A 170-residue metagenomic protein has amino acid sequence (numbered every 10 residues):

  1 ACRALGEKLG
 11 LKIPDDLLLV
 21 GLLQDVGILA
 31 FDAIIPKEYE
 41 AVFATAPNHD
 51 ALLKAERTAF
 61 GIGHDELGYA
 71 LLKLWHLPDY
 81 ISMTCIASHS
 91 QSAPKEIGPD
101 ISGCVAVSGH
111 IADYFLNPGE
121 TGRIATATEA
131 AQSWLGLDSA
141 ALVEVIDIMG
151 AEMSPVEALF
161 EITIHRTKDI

Functional and structural regions predicted by a protein language model:
R3, E7-I170: Metal-dependent nucleotide-binding catalytic modules
